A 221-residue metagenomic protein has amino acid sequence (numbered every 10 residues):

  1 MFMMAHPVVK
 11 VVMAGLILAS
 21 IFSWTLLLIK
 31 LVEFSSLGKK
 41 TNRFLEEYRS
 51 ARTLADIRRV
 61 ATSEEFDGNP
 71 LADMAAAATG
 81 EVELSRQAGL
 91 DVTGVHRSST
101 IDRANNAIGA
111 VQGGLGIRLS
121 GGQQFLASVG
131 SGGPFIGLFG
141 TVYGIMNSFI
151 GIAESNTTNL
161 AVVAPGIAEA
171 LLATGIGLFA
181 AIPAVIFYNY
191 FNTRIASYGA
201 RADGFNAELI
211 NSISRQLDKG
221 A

Functional and structural regions predicted by a protein language model:
M1-E46: Hydrophobic membrane-targeting segments
H6, W24, I57, A75 (+3 more regions): Residue-level signature of catalytic and energy-coupling elements of molecular machines, predominantly ATP/GTP-dependent
K10-M13, S120-A127, A173: N-terminal membrane-entry
V12-G15, A19-F22, G133-I136, G140-Y143 (+1 more regions): Residue-level signal for the membrane-embedded core of alpha-helical transmembrane segments, especially mid-helix
S23-K30, A180-F191: Transmembrane alpha-helical segments in integral membrane proteins
K39-F135, N147-N159, I186-A221: Predominantly long cytosolic amphipathic alpha-helical stalk/bundle segments
N156-A170: Hydrophobic alpha-helical transmembrane segments and adjacent short intramembrane/lumenal linkers of inner/organellar
A170-A184: Hydrophobic alpha-helical transmembrane segments of polytopic membrane proteins
